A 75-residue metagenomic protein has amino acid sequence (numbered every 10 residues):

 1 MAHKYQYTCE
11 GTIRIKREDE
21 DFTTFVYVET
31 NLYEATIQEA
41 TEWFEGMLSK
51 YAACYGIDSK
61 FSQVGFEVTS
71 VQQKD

Functional and structural regions predicted by a protein language model:
A2-V26: Short aromatic-glycine-(Arg/Gly/Cys) micro-motifs in beta-strand/loop hairpins
H3-Y5, F25, N31, S49 (+1 more regions): Intrinsically disordered, low-complexity segments enriched in small/polar residues
G11-I13, A40-L48, V64-F66: Amphipathic alpha-helical segments in structured regions that serve as interaction surfaces
E18-E20, Y33, S62, Q73: Intrinsic disorder/low-complexity segments
F22-Q38: A short, exposed loop/beta-hairpin motif centered on an aromatic-Gly-Thr core
Y33-D58: A short, charged, amphipathic alpha-helix used as a generic interaction element across diverse proteins
S49-D75: Short, mixed-charge low-complexity intrinsically disordered segments
